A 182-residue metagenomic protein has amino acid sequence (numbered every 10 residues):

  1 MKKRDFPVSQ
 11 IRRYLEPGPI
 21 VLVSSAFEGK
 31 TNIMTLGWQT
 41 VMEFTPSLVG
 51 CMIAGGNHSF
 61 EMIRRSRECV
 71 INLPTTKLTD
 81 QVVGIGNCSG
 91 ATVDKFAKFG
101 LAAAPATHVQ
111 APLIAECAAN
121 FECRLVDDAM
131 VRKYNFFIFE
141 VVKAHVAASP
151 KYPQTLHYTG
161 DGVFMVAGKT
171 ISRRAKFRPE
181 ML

Functional and structural regions predicted by a protein language model:
M1-L182: Basic, polyanion-binding surface patches
